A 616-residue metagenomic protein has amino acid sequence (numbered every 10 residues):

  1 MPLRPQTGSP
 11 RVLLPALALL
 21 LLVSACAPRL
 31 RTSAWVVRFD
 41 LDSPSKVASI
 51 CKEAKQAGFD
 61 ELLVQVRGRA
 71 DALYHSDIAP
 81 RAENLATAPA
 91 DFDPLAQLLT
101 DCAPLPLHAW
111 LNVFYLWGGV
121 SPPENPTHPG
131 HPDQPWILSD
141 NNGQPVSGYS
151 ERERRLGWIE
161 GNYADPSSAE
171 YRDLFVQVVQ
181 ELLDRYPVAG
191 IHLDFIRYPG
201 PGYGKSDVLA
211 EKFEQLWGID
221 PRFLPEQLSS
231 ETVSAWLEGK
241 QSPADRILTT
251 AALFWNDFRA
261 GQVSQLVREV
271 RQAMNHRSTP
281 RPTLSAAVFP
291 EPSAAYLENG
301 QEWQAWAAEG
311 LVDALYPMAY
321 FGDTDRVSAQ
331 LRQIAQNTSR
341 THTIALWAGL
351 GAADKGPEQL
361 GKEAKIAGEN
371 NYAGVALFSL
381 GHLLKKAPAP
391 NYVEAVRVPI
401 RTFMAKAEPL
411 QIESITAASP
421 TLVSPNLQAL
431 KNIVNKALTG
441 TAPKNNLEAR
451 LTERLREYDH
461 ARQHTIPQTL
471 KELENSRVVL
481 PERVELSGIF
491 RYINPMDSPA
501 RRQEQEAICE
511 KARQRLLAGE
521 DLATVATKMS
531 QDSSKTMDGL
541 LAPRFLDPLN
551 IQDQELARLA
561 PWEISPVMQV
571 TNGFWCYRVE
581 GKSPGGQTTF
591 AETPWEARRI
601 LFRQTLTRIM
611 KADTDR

Functional and structural regions predicted by a protein language model:
R31, F39, F114-E181, R185: Active-site-adjacent "subsite" loops/lids of carbohydrate-active enzymes
A48-D71, V312-A314: Catalytic domains of carbohydrate-active enzymes, especially glycoside hydrolases
F59-F92: Aromatic-lined carbohydrate-binding/catalytic grooves of carbohydrate-active enzymes
W217-G356: Glycoside hydrolase catalytic-domain groove-lining segments
L311-V327, I334, H342-T416, P420: Substrate-binding cleft of secreted/luminal carbohydrate-active enzymes
A417, T421-K471, R477, T588-A591 (+2 more regions): N-terminal targeting/tethering segments
T441-A449, E453, R483, K511-Q552 (+2 more regions): Peptidyl-prolyl cis-trans isomerase
Q468-K471, N475, V484-I493, V525-S530 (+2 more regions): FKBP-type peptidyl-prolyl cis-trans isomerase
